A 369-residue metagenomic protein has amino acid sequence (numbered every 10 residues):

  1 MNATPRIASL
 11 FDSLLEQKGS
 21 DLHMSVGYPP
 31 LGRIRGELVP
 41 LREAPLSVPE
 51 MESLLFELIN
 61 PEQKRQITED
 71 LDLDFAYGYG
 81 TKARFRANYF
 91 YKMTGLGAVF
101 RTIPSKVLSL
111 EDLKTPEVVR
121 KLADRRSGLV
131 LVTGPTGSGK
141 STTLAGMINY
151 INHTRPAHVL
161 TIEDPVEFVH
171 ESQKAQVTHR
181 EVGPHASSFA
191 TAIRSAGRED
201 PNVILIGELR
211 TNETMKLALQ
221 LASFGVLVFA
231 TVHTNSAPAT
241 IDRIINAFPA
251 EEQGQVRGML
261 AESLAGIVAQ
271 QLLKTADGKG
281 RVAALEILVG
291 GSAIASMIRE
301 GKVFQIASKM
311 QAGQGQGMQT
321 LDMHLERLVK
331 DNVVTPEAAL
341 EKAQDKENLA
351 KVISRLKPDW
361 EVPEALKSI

Functional and structural regions predicted by a protein language model:
M1-I369: Short, flexible helix-loop junctions that flank or precede catalytic/ligand sites
